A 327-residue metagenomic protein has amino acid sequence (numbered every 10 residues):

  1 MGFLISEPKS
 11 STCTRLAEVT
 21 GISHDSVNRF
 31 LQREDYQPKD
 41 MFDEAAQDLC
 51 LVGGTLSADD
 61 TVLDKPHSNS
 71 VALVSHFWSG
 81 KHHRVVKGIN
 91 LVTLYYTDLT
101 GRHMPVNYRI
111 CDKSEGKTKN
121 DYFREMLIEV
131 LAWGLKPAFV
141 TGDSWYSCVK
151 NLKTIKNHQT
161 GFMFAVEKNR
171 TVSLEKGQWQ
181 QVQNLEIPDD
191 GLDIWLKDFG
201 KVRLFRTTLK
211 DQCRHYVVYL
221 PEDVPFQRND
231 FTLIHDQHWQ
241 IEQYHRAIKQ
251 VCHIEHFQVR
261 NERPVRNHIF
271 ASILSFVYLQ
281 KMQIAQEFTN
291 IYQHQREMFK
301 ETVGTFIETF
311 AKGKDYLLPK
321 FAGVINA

Functional and structural regions predicted by a protein language model:
M1, V92-T93, V106: Hydrophobic residues positioned within well-ordered beta-strands of beta-sheet architectures
M1-Y36: Gly/serine-rich nucleotide phosphate-binding loop at the start of the catalytic core of nucleotide/ADP-ribose-handling
G2, R84, V182-E186: Short linear motifs in intrinsically disordered
E7-K9, T20, H67-N69, G101-A327: Single, function-defining residue in the core of a domain
L16, L94, L274: A residue-level signal for conserved active-site and pocket-lining positions in enzyme catalytic cores
S26, F30-T100: Active-site-proximal, Lys/Arg-enriched surface segment that forms a nucleic-acid-binding/basic interface patch
